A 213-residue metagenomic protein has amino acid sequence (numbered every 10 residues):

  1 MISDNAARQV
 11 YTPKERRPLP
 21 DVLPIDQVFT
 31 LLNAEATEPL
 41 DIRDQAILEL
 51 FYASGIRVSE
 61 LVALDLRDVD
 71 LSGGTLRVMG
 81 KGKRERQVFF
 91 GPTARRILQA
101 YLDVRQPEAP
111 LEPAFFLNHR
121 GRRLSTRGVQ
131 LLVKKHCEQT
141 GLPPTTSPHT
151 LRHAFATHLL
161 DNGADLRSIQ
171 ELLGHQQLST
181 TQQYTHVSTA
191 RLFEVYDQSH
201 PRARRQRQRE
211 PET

Functional and structural regions predicted by a protein language model:
M1-T213: Conserved catalytic core of the tyrosine transesterase superfamily
